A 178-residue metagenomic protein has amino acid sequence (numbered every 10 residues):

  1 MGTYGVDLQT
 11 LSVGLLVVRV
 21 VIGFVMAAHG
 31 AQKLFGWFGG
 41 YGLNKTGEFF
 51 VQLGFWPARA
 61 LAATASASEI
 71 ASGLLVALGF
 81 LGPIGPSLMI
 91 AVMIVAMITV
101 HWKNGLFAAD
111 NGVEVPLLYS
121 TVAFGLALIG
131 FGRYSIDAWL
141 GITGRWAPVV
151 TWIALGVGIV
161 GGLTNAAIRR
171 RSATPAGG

Functional and structural regions predicted by a protein language model:
M1-W37, R59, L81-G178: Extended, low-polarity transmembrane helix blocks
G36-T64: Membrane-interface interhelical connector segments
G42-K45, F80-I84: Short, non-helical or kinked segments that cap or interrupt transmembrane helices
F49, A71-S72, A91-A96: Hydrophobic alpha-helical segments within and immediately flanking transmembrane helices of multi-pass membrane proteins
A63-A67, A91: Core segments of alpha-helical transmembrane spans in multipass integral membrane proteins
A67-V76, V100-H101: Hydrophobic, membrane-inserted alpha-helices
